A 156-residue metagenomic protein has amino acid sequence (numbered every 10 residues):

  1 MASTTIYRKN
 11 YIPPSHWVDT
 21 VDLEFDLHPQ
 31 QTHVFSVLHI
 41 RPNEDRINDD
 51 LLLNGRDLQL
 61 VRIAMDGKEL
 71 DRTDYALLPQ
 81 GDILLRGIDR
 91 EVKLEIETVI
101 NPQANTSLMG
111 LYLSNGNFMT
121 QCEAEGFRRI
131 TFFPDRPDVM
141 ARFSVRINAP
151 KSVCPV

Functional and structural regions predicted by a protein language model:
M1-V156: Acidic/His-enriched low-complexity segments
